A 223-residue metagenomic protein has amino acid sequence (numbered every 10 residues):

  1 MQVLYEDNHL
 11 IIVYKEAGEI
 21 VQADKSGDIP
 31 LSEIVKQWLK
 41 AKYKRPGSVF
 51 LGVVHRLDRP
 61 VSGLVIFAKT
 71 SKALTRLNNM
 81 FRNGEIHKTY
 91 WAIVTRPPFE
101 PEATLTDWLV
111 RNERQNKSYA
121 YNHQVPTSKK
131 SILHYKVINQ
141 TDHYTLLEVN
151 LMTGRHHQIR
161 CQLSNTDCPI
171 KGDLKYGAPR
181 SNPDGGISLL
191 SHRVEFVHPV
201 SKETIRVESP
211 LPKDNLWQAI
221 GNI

Functional and structural regions predicted by a protein language model:
M1-I223: RNA pseudouridine synthases
